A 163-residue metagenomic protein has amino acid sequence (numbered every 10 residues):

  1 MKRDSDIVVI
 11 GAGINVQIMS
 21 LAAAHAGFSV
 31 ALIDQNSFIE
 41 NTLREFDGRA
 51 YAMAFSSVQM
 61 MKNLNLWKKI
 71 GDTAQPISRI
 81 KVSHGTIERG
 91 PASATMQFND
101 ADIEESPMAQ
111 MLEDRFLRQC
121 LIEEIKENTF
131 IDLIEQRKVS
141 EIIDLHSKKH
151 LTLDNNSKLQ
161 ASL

Functional and structural regions predicted by a protein language model:
M1-V9, L32-D34, I39-E40, H146-K148: Long, low-complexity, intrinsically disordered polar/charged segments
S5-L32: N-terminal Rossmann-like FAD-binding beta1-loop-alpha1 element of flavoenzymes
A24-R49: Glycine-rich FAD pyrophosphate-binding loop
S29, W67, D132: Residue-level detector of anion-binding/catalytic polar loops
E45-I87: N-terminal FAD cofactor-binding segment of flavoenzymes
Q75-L163: Conserved N-terminal helical subregion
